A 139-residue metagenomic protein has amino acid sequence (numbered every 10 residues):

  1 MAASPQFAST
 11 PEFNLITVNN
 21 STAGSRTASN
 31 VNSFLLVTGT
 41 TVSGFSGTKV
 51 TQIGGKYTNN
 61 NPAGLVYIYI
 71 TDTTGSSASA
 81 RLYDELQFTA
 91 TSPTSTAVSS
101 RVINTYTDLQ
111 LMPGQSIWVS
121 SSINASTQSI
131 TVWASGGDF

Functional and structural regions predicted by a protein language model:
M1-F45, T58-N60, M112-G114, S121-F139: C-terminal interaction-tip segments
L35-L36, Q52, V102-T105: Short structured motifs
S46-Q52: Short, solvent-exposed loop/turn segments enriched in Ser/Thr/Gly
T51, P62-V66, Q128-I130: Short beta-strand/loop motifs in extracellular/secreted proteins, especially within beta-sandwich accessory domains
G54-K56: Short edge beta-strand/loop segments characteristic of extracellular beta-sandwich folds
N61-E85: Short, surface-exposed beta-strand/strand-loop-strand elements in extracellular ectodomains
Q87-V98: Short proline/glycine- and polar residue-rich coil/turn motifs
A97-G114: Beta-sandwich interaction modules
